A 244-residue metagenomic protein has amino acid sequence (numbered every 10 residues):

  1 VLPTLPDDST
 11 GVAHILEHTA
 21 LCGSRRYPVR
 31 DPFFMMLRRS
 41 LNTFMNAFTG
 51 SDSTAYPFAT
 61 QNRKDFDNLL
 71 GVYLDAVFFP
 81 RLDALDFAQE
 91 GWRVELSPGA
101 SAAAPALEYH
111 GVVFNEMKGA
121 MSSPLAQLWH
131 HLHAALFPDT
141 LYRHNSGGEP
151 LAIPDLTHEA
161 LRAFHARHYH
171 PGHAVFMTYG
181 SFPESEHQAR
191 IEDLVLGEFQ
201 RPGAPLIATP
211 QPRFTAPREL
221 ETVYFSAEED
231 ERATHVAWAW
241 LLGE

Functional and structural regions predicted by a protein language model:
P3-L5, T19-A208, R232-A237, L242: Charge-rich, well-structured scaffold segments of protease-associated domains
T10-C22: Active-site recognition of the HExxH zinc-binding catalytic motif
I207-R218: Short proline/glycine- and acidic-rich turn/helix-capping motifs at secondary-structure junctions
P217-E228: Short, low-order "capping/linker" segments at domain edges
